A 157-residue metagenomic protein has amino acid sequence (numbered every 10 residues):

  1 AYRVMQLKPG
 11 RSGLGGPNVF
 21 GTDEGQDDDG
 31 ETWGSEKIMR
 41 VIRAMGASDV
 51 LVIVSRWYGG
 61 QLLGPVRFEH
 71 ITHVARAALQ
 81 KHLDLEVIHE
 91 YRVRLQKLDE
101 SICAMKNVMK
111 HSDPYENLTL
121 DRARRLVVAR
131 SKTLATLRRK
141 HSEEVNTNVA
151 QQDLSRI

Functional and structural regions predicted by a protein language model:
A1-T32: Short, conserved "active-site rim" segments that organize catalytic pockets and cofactor/ligand binding
A1-Y2, S48, L83-E86: Intrinsically disordered, low-complexity, Ser/Thr/Glu/Asp/Lys/Arg-enriched terminal regions and linkers of eukaryotic
L7-P9, W57-G60: A short acidic, glycine/proline-enriched capping/turn motif at secondary-structure boundaries, especially helix N-cap
E31-M39: Short acidic (Asp/Glu) patches
S35, Y58-H89: Active-site-proximal loop/helix of nucleotide/amide-processing enzymes and allied scaffolds
V41-A47: Short glycine/proline-enriched loop/turn "hinge" motifs that connect secondary-structure elements and lie
D49-Y58: Glycine- and acidic-rich phosphate- and metal-coordinating loops
A77-I157: Divalent-metal-activated hydrolytic enzyme cores
